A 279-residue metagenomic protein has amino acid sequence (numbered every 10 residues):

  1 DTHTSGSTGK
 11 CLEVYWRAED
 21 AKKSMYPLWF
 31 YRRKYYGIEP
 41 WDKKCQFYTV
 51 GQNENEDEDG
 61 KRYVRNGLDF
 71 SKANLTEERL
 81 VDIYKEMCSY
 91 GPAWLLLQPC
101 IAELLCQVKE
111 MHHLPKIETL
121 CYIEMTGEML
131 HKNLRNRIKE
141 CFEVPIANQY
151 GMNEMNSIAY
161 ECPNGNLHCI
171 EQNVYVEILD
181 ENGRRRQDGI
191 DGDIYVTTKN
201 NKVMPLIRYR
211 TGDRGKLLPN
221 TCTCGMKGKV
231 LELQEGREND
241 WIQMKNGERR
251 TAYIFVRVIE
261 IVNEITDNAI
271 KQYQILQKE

Functional and structural regions predicted by a protein language model:
D1-W16: Conserved adenylation A10 loop of the ANL superfamily
T2, F30, N136: Active-site phosphate/pyrophosphate- and oxyanion-stabilizing loops and adjacent acidic/basic residues in soluble
S5, D20, D42-V50, I101-L104: Short, glycine/charge-rich beta-strand/loop segments that flank catalytic centers and engage negatively charged groups
T8-K10, P40, M152, R214: Conformational gate/switch positions in structured elements
C11-Y15, K23-D42, L80-Y90: Conserved ATP-dependent adenylate/AMP-binding module captured primarily in the ANL superfamily
E13-R17, M25-P27, N55-E58, Q107-V108: Short, conserved acidic/polar surface loops in the N-terminal third of protein domains
F30-A73: Conserved AMP-binding loop of ANL adenylate-forming enzymes
V64-E279: Active-site glycine/GP-rich loop and adjacent strand/helix microenvironment that borders small-molecule binding pockets
